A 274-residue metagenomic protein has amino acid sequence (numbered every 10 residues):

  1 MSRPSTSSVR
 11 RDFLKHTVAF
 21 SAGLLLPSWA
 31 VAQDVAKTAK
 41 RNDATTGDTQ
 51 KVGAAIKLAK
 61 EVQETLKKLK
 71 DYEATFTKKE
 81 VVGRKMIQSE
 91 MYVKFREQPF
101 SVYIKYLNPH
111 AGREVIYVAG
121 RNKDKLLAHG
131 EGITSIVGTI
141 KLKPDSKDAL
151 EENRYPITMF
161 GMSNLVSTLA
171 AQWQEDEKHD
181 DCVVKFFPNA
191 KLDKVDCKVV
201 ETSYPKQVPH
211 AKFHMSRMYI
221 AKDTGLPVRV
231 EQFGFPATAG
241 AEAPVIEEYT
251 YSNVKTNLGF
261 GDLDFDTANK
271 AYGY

Functional and structural regions predicted by a protein language model:
M1-Q33: N-terminal secretory signal peptides
V9-R10, K51-A54: N-terminal amphipathic alpha-helix initiation
S28-K51: C-terminal segment of N-terminal export signals and the immediately downstream linker at the start of the mature
G53-S135: N-terminal mature ectodomain segment of secretory-pathway/periplasmic proteins
A74, N122-V166: Acidic/charged, solvent-exposed loop-and-adjacent secondary-structure segments enriched in E/D, K/R, S/T, and G/P
E90, E114-G120, S135-S146, P244-T250: Short amphipathic beta-strand/extended segments with alternating polar/hydrophobic composition
D148-Y274: Gly/Pro-enriched, hydrophobic low-complexity segments that function as extracytoplasmic propeptides/linkers
